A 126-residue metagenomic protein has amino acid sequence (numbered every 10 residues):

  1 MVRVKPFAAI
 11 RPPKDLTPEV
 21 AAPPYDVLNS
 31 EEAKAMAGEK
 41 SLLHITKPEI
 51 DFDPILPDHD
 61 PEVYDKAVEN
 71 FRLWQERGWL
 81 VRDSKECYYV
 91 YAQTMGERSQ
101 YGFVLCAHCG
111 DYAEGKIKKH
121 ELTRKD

Functional and structural regions predicted by a protein language model:
M1-R124: A cross-family signal for N-terminal binding/gating loops and helix N-caps that shape access to the active site
